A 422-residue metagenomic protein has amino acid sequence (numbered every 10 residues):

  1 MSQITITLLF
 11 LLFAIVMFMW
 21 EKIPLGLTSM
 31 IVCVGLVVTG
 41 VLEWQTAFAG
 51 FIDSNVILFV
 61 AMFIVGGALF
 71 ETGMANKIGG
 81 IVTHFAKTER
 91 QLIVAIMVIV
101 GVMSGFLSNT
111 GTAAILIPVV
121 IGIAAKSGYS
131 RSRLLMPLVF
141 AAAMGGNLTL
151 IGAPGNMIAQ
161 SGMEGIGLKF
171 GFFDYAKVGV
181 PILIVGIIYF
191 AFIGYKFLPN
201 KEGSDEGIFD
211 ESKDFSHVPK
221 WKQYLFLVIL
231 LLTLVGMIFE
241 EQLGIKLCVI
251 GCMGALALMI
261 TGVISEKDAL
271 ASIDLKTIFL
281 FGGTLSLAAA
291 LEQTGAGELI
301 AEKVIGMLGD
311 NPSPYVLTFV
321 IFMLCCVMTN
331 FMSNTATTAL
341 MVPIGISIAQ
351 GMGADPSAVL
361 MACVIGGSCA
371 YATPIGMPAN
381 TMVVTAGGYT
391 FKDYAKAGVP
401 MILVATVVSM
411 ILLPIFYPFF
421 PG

Functional and structural regions predicted by a protein language model:
M1-V60, I64, K177-E302, T318 (+3 more regions): Hydrophobic transmembrane alpha-helices of multi-pass small-molecule transporters
I6, S127-F140, G146-I158, G162-H217 (+1 more regions): Juxtamembrane and boundary regions of transmembrane helices in multi-pass small-molecule transporters and channels
A14-I23, I99-N109, F140-I151, G236-Q242 (+2 more regions): Transmembrane alpha-helix interface/packing and boundary motifs in multi-pass membrane proteins, characterized by
L27, V34, V38-S130, S272-T277 (+1 more regions): Membrane-embedded alpha-helical segments and adjacent helix-loop junctions characteristic of multi-pass solute
L27-V32, N109-I117, M136-P137, L148-G152 (+4 more regions): Hydrophobic alpha-helical membrane segments of integral membrane proteins
S29, V60, M97, P118 (+7 more regions): Residue-level recognition of transmembrane alpha-helices in multi-pass small-molecule transporters/permeases
W44, R131, F172, L247 (+3 more regions): Alpha-helix N-cap/start motif
